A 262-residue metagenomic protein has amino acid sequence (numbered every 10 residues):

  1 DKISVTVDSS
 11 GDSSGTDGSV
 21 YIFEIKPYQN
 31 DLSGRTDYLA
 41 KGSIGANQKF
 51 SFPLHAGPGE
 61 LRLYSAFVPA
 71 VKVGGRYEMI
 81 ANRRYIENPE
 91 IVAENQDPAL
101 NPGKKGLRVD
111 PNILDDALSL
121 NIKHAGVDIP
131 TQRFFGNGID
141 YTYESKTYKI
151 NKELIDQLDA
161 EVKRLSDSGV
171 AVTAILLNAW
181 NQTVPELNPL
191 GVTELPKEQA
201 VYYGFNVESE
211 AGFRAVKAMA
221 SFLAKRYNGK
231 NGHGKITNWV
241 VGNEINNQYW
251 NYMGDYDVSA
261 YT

Functional and structural regions predicted by a protein language model:
D1-N112: Mature N-terminal, pre-catalytic/accessory segment of carbohydrate-active enzymes
G15-Y21, A174, Q182-P189: Beta-strand acidic-aromatic groove motif in beta-rich domains, primarily in extracellular
L100, S166-D167, N231-I236: Short helix-terminating capping/connector loops at secondary-structure junctions
K104-G138, A160-L177: Catalytic domains of carbohydrate-active enzymes, especially glycoside hydrolases
I113-D115, L158-K163, A220-A224, T262: Generic structural signal for well-ordered alpha-helices, preferentially at hydrophobic/aromatic core positions
A117-S119, G136-N137, L177, T183-P189 (+1 more regions): Short, solvent-exposed loop/turn and secondary-structure capping segments
P130-L154, D167, A171, L177-Q182 (+4 more regions): Acidic/aromatic-lined carbohydrate-recognition and catalytic surfaces of CAZymes acting on diverse glycans
L187-T262: Active-site cleft segment of glycoside hydrolase catalytic domains centered on the general acid/base Glu
